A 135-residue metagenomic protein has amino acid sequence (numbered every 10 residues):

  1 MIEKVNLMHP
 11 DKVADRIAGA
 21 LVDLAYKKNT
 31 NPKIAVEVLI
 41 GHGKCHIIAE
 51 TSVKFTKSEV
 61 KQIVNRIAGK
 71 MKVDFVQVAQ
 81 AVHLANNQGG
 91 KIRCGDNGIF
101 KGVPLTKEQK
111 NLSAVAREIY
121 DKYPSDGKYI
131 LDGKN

Functional and structural regions predicted by a protein language model:
M1-N135: A domain-level signal for the structural core that forms small-molecule/cofactor-binding pockets and catalytic centers
